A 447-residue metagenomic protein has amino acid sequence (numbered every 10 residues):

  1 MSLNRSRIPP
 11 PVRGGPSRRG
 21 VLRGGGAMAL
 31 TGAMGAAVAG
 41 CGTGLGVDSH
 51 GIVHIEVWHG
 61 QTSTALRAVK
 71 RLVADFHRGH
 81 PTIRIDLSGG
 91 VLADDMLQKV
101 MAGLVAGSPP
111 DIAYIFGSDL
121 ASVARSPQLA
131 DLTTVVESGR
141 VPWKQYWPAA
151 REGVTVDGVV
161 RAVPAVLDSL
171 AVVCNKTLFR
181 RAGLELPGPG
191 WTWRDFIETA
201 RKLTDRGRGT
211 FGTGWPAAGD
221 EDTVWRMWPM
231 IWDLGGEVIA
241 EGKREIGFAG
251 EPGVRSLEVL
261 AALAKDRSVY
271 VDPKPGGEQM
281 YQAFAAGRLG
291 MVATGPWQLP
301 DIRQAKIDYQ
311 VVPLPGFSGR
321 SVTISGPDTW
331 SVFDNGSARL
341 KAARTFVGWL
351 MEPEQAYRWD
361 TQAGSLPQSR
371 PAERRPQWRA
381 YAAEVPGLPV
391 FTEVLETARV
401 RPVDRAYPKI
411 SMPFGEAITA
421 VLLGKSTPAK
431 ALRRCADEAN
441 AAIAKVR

Functional and structural regions predicted by a protein language model:
M1-P16, M28-A36: N-terminal secretory signal peptides
A74, R78-G79, A182, E258 (+3 more regions): Extracytoplasmic/periplasmic substrate-recognition and gating elements
D75-Y146, R181-G183, Y281-A283, G290-M291 (+2 more regions): Extracytoplasmic "Venus flytrap"/periplasmic binding protein-like
P81, A149, Y309, T361-P413 (+2 more regions): Long, aromatic- and glycine/proline-rich binding clefts that accommodate carbohydrate-like moieties
G117-A171, T223-R226, D308-V312, A380-A382 (+1 more regions): Hinge/lid segment of periplasmic solute-binding proteins
T133-Y146, P189, F211-D220, L234-R255 (+4 more regions): Short, solvent-exposed loop/beta-turn-alpha elements that line the ligand-binding surface or hinge of extracytoplasmic
V159-A165, L170, R194-I246, P252 (+1 more regions): Extracytoplasmic/periplasmic solute-binding protein
T199-A200, G242-P273: Glycine-centered hinge/linker elements that transmit conformational signals in sensory and ligand-binding systems
